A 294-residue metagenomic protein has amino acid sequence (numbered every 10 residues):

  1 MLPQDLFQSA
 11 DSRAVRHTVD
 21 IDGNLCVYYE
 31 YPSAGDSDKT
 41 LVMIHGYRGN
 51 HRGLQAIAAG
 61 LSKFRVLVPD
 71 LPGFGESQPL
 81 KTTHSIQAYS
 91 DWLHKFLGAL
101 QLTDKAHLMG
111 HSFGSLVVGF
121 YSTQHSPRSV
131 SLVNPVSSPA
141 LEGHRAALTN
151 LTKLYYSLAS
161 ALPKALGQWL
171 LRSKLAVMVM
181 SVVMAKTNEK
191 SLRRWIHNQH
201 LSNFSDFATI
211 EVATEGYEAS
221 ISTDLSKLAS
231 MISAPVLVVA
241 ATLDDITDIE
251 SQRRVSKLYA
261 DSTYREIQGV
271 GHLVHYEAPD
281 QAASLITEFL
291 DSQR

Functional and structural regions predicted by a protein language model:
N24, E30-E76: Conserved HGGG/HGGXW glycine-rich cap/lid loop of the alpha/beta-hydrolase fold
V68-F113, G143, S284: Active-site loop/oxyanion-hole signature of alpha/beta-hydrolase fold enzymes
V130-K164: Flexible "cap/lid" loop of the alpha/beta hydrolase fold
L166-S230: Conserved alpha/beta-hydrolase catalytic His-Asp/Glu region
I232, V238-A240: Short beta-strand/loop motif that positions the catalytic acidic residue of the alpha/beta-hydrolase fold
A234, D248-S256: Short alpha-helix in the alpha/beta-hydrolase fold that links the catalytic acid
L243-T247: Acidic catalytic loop of the alpha/beta-hydrolase fold
V270-A283: Catalytic histidine-centered segment of alpha/beta-hydrolase-like enzymes
